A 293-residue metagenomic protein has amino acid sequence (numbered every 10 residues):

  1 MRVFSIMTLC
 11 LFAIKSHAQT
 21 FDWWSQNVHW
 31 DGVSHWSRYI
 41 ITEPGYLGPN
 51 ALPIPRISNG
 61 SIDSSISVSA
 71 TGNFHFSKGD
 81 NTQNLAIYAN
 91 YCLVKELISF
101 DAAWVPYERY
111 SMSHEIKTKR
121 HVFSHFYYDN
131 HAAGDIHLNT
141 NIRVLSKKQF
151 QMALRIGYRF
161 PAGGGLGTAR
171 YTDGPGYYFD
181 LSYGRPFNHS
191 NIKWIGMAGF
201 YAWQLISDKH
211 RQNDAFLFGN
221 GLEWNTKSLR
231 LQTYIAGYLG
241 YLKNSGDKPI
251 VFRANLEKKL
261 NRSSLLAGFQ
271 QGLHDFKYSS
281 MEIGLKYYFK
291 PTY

Functional and structural regions predicted by a protein language model:
M1-W24: Bacterial Sec-dependent N-terminal signal peptides
Q19-F160, Y177-F179, T233, Y241 (+1 more regions): Transmembrane beta-barrel domains of Gram-negative outer membranes and organellar outer membranes
E43, I57, F74-G79, H125-D129 (+4 more regions): Outer-membrane beta-barrel domain signature
S67-S69, L97-D101, Q151-R155, K193-M197 (+4 more regions): Residue-level detector of the transmembrane beta-barrel scaffold of outer-membrane proteins
G72-F76, L93, W104-Y110, V144 (+8 more regions): Transmembrane beta-strands of outer-membrane beta-barrel pores
S113-E115, R120-F126, K209-H210, F216-Y293: Outer membrane beta-barrel transmembrane domains
T172-G240: Detector for outer-membrane/organellar transmembrane beta-barrel domains, recognizing the amphipathic beta-strand
